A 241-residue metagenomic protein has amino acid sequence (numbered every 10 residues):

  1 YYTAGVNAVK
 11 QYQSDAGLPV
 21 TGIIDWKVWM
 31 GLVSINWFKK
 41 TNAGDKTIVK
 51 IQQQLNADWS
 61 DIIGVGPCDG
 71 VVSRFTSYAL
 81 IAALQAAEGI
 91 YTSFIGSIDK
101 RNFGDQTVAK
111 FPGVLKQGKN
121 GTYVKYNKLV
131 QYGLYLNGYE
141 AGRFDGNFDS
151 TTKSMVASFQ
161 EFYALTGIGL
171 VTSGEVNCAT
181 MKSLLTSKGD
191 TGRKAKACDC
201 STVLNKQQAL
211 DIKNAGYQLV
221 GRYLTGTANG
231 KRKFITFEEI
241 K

Functional and structural regions predicted by a protein language model:
Y1-L219, Y223: Cell-envelope/ECM-targeting effectors and their regulatory/trafficking segments
T225-N229: Short active-site-proximal "capping" loops at secondary-structure junctions
K231-K241: Aromatic-lined substrate-binding rim segments of carbohydrate-active enzymes
